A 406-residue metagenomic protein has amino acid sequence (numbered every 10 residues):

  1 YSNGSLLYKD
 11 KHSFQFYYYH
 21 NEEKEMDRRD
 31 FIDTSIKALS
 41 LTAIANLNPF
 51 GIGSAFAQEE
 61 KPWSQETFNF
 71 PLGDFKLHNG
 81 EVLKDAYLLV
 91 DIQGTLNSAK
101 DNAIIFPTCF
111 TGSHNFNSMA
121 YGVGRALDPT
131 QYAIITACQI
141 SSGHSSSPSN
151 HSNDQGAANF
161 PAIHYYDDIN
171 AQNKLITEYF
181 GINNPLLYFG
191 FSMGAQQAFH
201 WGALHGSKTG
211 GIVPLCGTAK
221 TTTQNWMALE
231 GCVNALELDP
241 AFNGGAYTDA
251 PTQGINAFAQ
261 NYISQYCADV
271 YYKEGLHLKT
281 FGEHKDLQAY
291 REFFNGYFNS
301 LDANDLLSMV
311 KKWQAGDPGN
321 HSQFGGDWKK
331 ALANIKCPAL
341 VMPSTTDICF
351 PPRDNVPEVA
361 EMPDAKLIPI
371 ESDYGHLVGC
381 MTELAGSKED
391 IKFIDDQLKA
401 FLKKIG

Functional and structural regions predicted by a protein language model:
Y18-M26, L47-T67: C-terminal segment of N-terminal export signals and the immediately downstream linker at the start of the mature
D30-G53: N-terminal export signals
D91-N153: N-terminal cap/lid subdomain of alpha/beta-hydrolase-fold enzymes
D128-Q131, I135-N173, V233, E237 (+1 more regions): Cap/lid segment of the alpha/beta-hydrolase catalytic domain
K208-T209, P214-G296: Alpha/beta-hydrolase-fold enzymes
W328, P351-A360: Short alpha-helix in the alpha/beta-hydrolase fold that links the catalytic acid
I335, V341-P343: Short beta-strand/loop motif that positions the catalytic acidic residue of the alpha/beta-hydrolase fold
A365-G406: Catalytic active-site module of serine/aspartate enzymes centered on a nucleophile-bearing elbow/loop
